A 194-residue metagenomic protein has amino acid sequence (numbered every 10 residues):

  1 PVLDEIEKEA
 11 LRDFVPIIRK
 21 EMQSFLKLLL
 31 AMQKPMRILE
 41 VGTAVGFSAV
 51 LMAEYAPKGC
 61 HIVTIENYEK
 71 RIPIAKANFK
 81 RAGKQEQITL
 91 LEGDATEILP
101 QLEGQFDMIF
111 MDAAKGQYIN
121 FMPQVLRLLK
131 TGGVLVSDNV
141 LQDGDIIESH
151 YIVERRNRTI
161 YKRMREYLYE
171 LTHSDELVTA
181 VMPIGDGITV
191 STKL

Functional and structural regions predicted by a protein language model:
P1-M108, G116-V136, V140-L194: A short alpha-helical cap/connector motif
A113: Conserved NAD(P)H cofactor-binding loop of Rossmann-fold oxidoreductase domains
